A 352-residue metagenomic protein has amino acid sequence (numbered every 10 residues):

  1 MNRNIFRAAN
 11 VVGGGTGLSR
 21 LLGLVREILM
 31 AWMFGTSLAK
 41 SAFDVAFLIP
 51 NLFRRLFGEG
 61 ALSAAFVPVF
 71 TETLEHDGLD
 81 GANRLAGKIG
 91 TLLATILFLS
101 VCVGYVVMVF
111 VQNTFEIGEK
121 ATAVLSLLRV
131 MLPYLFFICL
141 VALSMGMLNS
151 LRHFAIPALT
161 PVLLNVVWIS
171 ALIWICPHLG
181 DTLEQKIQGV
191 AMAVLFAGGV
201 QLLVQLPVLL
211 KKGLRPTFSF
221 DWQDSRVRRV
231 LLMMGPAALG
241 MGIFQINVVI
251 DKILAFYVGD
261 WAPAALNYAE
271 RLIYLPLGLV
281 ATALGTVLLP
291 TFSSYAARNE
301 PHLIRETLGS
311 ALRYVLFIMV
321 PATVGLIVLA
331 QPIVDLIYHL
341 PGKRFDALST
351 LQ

Functional and structural regions predicted by a protein language model:
M1-Q352: Membrane-embedded alpha-helical bundles of multi-pass transporters/translocases, especially carrier/permease families
